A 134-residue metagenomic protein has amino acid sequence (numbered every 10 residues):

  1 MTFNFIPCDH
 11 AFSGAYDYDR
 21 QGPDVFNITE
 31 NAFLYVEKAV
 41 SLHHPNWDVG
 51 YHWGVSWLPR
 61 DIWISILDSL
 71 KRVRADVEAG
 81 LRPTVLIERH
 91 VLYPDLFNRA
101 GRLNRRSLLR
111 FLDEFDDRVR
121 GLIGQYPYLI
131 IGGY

Functional and structural regions predicted by a protein language model:
M1-Y134: Acidic (Asp/Glu-rich) sequence patches and key acidic residues that form negatively charged surfaces used
